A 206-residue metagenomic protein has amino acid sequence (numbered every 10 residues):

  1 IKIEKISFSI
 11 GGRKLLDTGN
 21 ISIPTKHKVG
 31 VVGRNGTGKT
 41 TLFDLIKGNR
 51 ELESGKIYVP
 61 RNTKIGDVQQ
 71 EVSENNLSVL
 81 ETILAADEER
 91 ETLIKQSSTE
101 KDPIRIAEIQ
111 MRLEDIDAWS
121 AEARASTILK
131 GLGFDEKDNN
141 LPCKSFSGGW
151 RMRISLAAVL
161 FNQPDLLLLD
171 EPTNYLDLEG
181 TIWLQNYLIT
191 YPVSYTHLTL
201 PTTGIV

Functional and structural regions predicted by a protein language model:
I1-L198: ABC ATP-binding cassette signature C-motif
H197-V206: Single conserved hydrophobic/aromatic residue that forms the stacking wall/gate of nucleotide- or nucleobase-binding
